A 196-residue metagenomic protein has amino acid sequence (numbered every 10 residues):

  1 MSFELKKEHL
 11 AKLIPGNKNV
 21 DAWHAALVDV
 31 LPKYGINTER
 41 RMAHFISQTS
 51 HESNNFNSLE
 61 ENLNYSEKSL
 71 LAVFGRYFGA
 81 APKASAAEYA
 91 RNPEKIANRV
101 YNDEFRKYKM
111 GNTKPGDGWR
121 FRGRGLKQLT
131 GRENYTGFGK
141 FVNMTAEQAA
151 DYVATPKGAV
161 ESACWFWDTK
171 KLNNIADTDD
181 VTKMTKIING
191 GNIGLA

Functional and structural regions predicted by a protein language model:
S2-A22, S50-W165: Peptidoglycan-targeting cell-wall enzymes and recognition modules
E4, T38-S47, T178-T185: Alpha-helical scaffolds flanking conserved acidic
A11, V28-P32, C164, T185 (+1 more regions): Amphipathic alpha-helical segments within well-ordered protein domains
L13-I36, R40-A43: N-terminal carbohydrate-binding/catalytic regions of secreted carbohydrate-active enzymes
D29-N37, E147-A154, A176-D179: Short, mixed-charge amphipathic alpha-helical segments
P32, K140, D168: Short polybasic/polar patches that bind polyanions
T49-S53, G131, A176-L195: Acidic helix/loop microenvironments that form the catalytic cleft of cell-wall polysaccharide enzymes
A159-N173, I188: Extended serine/threonine-enriched, polar tracts that run as long, contiguous segments within proteins
